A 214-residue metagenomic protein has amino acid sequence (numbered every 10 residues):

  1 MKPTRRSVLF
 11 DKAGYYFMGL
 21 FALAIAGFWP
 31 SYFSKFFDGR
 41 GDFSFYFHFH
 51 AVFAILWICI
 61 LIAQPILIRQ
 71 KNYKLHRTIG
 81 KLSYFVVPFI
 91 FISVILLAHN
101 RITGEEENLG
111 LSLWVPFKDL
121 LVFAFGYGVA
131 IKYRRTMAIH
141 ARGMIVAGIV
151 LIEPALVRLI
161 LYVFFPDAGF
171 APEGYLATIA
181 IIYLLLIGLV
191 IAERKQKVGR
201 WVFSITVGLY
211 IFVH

Functional and structural regions predicted by a protein language model:
M1-H214: Alpha-helical membrane insertion/targeting regions
